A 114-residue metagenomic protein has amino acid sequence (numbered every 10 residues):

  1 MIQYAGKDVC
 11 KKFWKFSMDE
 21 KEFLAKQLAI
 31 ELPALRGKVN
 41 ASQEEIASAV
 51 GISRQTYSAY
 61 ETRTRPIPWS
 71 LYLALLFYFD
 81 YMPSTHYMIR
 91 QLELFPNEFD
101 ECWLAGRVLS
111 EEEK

Functional and structural regions predicted by a protein language model:
M1-Q3, D8-V9, F13, A59 (+1 more regions): Helix-turn-helix-like N-terminal two-helix hairpins of bacterial/phage DNA-binding regulators
I2, C10-K38: A short, Lys/Arg-rich alpha-helix, primarily the initiator
Q3, I30-I46, A74, R107-E111: Short basic helix-loop element that most often maps to the first helix and adjoining turn of HTH DNA-binding modules
V50-I67, L71-A74: Recognition helix of helix-turn-helix/homeodomain-like DNA-binding domains that insert into the DNA major groove
S53, T64, F79, L92-E93: The DNA-recognition helices of helix-turn-helix-type DNA-binding domains
S70-Q91: DNA major-groove recognition helix of helix-turn-helix/homeodomain DNA-binding modules
T85-K114: Short, charged recognition helix plus adjacent turn of helix-turn-helix-like nucleic-acid-binding domains
